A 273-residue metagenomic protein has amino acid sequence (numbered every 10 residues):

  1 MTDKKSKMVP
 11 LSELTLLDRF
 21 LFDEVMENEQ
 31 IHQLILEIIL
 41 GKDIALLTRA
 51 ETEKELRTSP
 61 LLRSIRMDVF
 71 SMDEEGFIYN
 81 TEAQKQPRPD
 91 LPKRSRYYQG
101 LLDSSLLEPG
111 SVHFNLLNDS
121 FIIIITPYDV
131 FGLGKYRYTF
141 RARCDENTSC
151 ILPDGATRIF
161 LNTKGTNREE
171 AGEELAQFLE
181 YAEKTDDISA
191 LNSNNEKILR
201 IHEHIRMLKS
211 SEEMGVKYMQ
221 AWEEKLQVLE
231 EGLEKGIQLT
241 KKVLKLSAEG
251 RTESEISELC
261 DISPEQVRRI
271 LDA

Functional and structural regions predicted by a protein language model:
M1-T157: Accessory alpha/beta interaction modules
T2-L11, F20, M72, Y79-Q84 (+1 more regions): Short, charged alpha-helical interaction segments and adjacent helix-coil junctions
L107-V112, N167, I188-N192, G250: Short helix-to-loop capping/linker segments positioned immediately adjacent to catalytic or ligand/cofactor-binding
F131, N167-E169: Short beta-strands and strand-coil junctions in structured, solvent-facing domains, enriched
F140, N147, T163, E173 (+1 more regions): Active-site cofactor/cluster-binding pocket
A156, E170-A171: Intrinsically disordered, low-complexity linker/assembly segments
F160: Short hydrophobic beta-strand segments that form the core of ligand-binding sensory/regulatory domains
